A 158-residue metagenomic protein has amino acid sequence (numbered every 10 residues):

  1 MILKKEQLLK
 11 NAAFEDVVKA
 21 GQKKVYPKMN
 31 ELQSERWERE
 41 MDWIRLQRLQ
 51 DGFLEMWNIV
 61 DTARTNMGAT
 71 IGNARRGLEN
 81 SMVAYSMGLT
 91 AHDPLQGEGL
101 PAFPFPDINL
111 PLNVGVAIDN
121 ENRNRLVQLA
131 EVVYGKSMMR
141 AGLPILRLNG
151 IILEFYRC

Functional and structural regions predicted by a protein language model:
M1-N73, G142-C158: Non-catalytic structural connector segments
E38, L78-S81, G99-P106: Short, conserved phosphate-binding/catalytic loop or strand-edge motifs used in phosphoryl-/nucleotidyl-transfer
M56, S81-Y85, R123, K136: Catalytic cores of the polymerase beta-like nucleotidyltransferase superfamily and closely associated nucleotide
W57, N80, V127-E131: Predominant activation on well-ordered alpha-helical scaffold segments within soluble catalytic domains
T62-P94: Active-site beta-strand/loop microenvironment that shapes enzyme catalytic pockets
G77, G97, P144: Residue-level "edge-of-site" marker
D93, F103-R157: Phosphate/diphosphate-binding loops
